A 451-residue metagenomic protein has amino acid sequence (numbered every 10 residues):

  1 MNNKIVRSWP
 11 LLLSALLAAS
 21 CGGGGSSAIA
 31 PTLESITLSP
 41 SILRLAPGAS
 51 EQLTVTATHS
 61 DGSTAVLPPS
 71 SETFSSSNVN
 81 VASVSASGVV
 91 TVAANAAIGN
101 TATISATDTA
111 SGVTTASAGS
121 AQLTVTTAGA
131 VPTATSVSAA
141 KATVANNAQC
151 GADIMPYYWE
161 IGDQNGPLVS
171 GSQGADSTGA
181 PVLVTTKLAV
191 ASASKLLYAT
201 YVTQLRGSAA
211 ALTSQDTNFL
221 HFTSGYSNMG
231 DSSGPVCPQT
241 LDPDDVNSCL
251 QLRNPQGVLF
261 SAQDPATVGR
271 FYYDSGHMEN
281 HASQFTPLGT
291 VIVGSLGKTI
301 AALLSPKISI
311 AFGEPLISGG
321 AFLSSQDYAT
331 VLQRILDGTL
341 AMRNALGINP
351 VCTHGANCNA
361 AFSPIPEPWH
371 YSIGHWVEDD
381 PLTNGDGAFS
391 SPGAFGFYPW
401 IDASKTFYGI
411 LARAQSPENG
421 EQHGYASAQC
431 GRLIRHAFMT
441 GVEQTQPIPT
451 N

Functional and structural regions predicted by a protein language model:
A18-S20: C-terminal motif of bacterial Sec signal peptides marking the signal peptidase cleavage site
G22-G129: Extracytoplasmic soluble-region selector
A128-S138, G385-N451: Structured C-terminal helix/loop/strand segments within mature extracytoplasmic catalytic/sensor domains
A140-L183, Y398-D402, T406-A412: A short, well-structured edge-of-sheet supersecondary motif
A152-M155, D176-Y273, T290: Active-site-proximal loop and beta-strand segments within enzyme catalytic domains
T200, H277-P287, I317-A341, F397-A414: Active-site-proximal alpha-helical segments within enzyme catalytic domains
G234-L332: Mid-domain, small-residue-enriched loop/turn segments at the edges of structured enzyme/sensor domains
P350-L411: Active-site Gly/Thr loop motif
